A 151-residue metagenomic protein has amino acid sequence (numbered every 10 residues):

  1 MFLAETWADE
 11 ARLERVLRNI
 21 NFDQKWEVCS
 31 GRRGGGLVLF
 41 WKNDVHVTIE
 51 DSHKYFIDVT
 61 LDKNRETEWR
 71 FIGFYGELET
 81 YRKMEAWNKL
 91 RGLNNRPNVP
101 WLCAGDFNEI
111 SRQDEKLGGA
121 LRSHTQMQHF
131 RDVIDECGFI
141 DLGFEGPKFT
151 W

Functional and structural regions predicted by a protein language model:
M1-W151: A shared catalytic/ligand-binding motif for oxyanion handling
